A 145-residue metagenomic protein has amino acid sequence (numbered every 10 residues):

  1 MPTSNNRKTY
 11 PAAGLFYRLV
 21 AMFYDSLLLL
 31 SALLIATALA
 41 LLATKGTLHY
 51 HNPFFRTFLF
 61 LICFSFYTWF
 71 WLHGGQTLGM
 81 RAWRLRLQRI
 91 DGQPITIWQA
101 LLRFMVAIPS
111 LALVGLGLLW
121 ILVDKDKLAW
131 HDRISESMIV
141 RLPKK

Functional and structural regions predicted by a protein language model:
M1-K145: Membrane-interfacial and juxtamembrane segments of integral membrane proteins
